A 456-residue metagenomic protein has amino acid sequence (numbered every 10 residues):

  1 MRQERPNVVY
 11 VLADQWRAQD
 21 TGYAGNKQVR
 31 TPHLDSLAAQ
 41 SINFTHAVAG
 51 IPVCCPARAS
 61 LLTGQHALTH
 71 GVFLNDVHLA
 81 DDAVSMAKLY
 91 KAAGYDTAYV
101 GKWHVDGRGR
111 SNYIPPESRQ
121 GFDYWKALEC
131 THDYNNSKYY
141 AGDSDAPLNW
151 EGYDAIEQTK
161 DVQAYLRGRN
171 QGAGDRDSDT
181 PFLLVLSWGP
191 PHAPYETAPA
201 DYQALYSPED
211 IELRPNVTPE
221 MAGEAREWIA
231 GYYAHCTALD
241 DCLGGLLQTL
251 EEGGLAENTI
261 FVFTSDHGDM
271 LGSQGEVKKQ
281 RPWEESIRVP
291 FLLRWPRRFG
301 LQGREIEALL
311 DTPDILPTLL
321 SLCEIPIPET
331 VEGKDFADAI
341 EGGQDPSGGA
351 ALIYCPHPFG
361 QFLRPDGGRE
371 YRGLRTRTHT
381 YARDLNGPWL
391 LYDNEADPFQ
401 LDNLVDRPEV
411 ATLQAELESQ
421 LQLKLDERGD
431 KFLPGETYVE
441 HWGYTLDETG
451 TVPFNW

Functional and structural regions predicted by a protein language model:
M1-D384, W389, P398-S419, L423 (+1 more regions): Formylglycine-dependent sulfatase
L425-G429: Short arginine-rich
D430-E448: Short, charged, surface-exposed hinge/linker loops at domain edges that act as mobile lids or interdomain connectors
